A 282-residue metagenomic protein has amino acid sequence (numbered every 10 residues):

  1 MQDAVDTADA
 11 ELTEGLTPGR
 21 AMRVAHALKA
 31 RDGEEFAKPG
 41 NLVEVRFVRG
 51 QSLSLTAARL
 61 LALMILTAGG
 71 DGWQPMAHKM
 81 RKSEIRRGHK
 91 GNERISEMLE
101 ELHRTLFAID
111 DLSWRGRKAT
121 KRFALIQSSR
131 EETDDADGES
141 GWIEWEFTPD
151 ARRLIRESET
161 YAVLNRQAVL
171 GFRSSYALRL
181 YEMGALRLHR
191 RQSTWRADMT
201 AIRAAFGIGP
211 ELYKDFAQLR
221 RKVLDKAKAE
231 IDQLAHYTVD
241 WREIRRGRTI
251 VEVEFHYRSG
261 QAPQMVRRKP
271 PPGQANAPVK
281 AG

Functional and structural regions predicted by a protein language model:
M1-G282: Charged, alpha-helix-forming regions
